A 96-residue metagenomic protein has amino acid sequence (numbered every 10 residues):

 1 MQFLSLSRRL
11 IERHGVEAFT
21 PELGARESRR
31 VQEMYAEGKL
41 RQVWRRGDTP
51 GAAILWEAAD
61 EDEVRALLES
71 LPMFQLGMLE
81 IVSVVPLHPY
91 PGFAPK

Functional and structural regions predicted by a protein language model:
M1-K96: Conserved, structured core segments of small domains
